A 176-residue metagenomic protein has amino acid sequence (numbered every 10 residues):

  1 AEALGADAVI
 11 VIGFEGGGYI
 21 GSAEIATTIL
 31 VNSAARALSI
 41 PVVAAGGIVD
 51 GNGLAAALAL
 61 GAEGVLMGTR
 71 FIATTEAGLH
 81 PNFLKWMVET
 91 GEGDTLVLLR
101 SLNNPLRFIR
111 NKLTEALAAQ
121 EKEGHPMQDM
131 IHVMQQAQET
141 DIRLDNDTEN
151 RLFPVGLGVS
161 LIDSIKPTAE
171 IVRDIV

Functional and structural regions predicted by a protein language model:
E2-G5: Acidic (Asp/Glu)-rich catalytic clusters
A8-G13, V65-M67: Short hydrophobic/aromatic-enriched beta-strand-loop microsegments
I12-G21: Glycine-rich, proline-tolerant flexible connector loops at the mouths of alpha/beta enzymes
I20-V43, V49-V176: Conserved active-site-proximal phosphate/metal-binding subdomains
